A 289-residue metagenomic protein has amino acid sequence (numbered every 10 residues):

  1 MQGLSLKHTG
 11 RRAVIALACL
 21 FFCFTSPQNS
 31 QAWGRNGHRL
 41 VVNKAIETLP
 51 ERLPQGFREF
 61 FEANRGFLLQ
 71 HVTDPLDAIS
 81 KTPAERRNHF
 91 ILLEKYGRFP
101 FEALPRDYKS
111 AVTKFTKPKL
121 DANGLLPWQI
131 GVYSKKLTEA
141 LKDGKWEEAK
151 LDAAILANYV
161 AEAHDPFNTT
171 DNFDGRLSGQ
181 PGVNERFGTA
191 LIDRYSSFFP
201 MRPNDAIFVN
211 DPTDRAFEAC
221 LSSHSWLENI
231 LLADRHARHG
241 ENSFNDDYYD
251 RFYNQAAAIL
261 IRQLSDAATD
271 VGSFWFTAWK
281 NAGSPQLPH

Functional and structural regions predicted by a protein language model:
Q2-L17: Bacterial N-terminal signal peptides that target proteins for export
L6, V42, H164, N168: Alpha-helical and His/Cys-centered functional microenvironments
A18-L20, S30: Cleavable N-terminal signal peptides
S26-I155, D171-H289: N-terminal, motif-rich segments that launch catalysis or mediate targeting to/interaction with membranes, typified by
A154-E162: Extended, hydrophobic/aromatic-rich amphipathic alpha-helical segments that build helical scaffolds
A161-G175: Catalytic Zn2+-binding segment of zinc metalloproteases
